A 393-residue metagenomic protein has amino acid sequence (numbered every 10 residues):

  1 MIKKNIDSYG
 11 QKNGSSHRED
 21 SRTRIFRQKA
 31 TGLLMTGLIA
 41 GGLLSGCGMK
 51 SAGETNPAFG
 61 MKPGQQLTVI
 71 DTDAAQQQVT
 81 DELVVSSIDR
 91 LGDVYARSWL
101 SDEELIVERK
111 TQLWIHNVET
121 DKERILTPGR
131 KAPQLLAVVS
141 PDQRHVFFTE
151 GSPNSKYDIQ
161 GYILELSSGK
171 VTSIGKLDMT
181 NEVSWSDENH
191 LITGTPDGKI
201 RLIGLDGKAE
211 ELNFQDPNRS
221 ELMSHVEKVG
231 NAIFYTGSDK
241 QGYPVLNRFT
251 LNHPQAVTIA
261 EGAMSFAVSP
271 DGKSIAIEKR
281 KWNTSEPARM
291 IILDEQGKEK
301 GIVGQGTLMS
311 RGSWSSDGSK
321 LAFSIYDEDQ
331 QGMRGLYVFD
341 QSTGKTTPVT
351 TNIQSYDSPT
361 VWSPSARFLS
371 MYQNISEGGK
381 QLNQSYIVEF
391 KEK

Functional and structural regions predicted by a protein language model:
I2, C47-K393: Sequence signature of WD/YWTD-type beta-propeller architectures
N5-L34: Bacterial N-terminal signal peptides that target proteins for export
R24-K29, L34-M35, A260, G306 (+1 more regions): Generic detector of short alpha-helix boundary/capping microenvironments and adjacent low-complexity segments
G37-G41: Alpha-helical transmembrane segments
G42-G46: C-terminal motif of bacterial Sec signal peptides marking the signal peptidase cleavage site
